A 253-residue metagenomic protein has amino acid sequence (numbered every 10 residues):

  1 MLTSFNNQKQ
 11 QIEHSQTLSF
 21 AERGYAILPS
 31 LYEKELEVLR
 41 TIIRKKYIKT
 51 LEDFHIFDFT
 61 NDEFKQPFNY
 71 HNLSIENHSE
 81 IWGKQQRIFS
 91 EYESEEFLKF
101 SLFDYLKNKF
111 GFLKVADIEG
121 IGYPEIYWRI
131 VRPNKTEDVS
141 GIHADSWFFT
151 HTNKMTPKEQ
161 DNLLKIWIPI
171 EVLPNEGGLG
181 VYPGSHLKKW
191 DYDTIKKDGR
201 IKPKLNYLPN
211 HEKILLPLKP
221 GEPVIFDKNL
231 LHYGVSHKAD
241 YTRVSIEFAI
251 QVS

Functional and structural regions predicted by a protein language model:
M1-E22, P29-I142, F148: Non-heme Fe(II)-dependent double-stranded beta-helix
I27-P29, D117-E125, P169, G178-Y182 (+2 more regions): A structural signal for short, well-ordered beta-strand segments and their strand-loop junctions that often border
Y32-E35, P133, W147, V172-N175 (+4 more regions): Short, solvent-exposed loop/turn segments at secondary-structure junctions
I142-N162: Acidic, His- and aromatic-enriched active-site or binding-groove loops in soluble protein domains that engage sugars
M155-Q160, I170-L173, L215-P217: Short, conserved, surface-exposed binding loops centered on an aromatic residue
K165-I168, D240-S253: A short hydrophobic beta-strand segment most commonly corresponding to one strand of the jelly-roll/cupin
P174-Y233: Double-stranded beta-helix
V235-A239: Short proline/glycine-enriched turn/loop segments at secondary-structure junctions
